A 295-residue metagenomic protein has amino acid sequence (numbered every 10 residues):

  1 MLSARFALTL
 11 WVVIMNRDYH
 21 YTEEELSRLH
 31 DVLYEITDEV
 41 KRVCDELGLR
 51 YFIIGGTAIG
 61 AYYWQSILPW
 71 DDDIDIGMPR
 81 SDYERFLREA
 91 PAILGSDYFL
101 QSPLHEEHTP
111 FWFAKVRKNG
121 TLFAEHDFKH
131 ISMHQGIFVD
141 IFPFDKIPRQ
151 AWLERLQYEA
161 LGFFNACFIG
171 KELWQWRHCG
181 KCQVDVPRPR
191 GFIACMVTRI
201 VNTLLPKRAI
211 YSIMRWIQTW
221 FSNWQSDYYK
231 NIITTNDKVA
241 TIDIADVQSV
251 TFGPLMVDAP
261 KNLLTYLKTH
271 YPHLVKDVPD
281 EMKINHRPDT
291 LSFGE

Functional and structural regions predicted by a protein language model:
M1-I14: Short, Lys/Arg-enriched N-terminal segments with co-localized hydrophobic residues within the first ~10-30 amino acids
V13, G56-Y62, T219, T235-A240: Short hydrophobic/aromatic-rich motifs at helix boundaries and adjacent loops
D18-D45, L87-R149, C167-E295: Conserved catalytic core of two-metal-ion nucleotidyltransferases
K41-I74, M78, Y83-E84, I242 (+1 more regions): Active-site nucleotide-donor binding segment shared across nucleotidyl transfer reactions
A151-L156: A short secondary-structure junction signal
E159-L161: Short, His- and charge-rich active-site/binding loops that engage polyanionic ligands
